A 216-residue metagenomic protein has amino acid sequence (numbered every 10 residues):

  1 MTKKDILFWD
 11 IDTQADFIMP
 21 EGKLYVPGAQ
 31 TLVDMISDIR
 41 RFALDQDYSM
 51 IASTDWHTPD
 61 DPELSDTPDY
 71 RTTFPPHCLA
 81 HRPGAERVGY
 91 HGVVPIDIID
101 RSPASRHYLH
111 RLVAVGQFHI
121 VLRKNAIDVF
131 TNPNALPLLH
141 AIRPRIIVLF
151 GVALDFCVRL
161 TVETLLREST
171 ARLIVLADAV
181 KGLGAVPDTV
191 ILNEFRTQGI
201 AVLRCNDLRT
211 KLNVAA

Functional and structural regions predicted by a protein language model:
T2-F8: Extreme N-terminal starter segment of soluble prokaryotic enzymes
D5, S49, I146, A171-L173: Residues at the starts of beta-strands that form the adenosine-phosphate
Y25-R41: Short catalytic helix/loop segments, enriched in acidic residues and glycine and frequently bearing histidine
S37-I146: Active-site alpha/beta core segments
D38-F42, C157-E168: Histidine-anchored nucleotide/phosphate-binding helix
L122, A201-K211: Short acidic-hydrophobic, aromatic-tinged amphipathic segments that line or gate anion-handling sites
R123-A126, P144-C157, V175-V180: Glycine-rich anion-binding loop/nest that anchors nucleotide
R172-T189, Q198: Short, flexible loop segments at boundaries between secondary-structure elements
